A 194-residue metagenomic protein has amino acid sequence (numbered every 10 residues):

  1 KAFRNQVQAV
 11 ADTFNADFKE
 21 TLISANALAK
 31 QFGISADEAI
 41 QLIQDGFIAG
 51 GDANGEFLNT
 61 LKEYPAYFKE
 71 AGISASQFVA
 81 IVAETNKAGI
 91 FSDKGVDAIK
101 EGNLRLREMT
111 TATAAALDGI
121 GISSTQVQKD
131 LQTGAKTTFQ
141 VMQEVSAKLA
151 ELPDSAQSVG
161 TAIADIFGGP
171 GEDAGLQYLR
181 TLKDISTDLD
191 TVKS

Functional and structural regions predicted by a protein language model:
K1-D190: Amphipathic alpha-helical interface segments used for oligomerization, scaffolding, and membrane association
K193-S194: Non-cytosolic juxtamembrane linkers/loops that tether extracellular or periplasmic domains to nearby transmembrane
